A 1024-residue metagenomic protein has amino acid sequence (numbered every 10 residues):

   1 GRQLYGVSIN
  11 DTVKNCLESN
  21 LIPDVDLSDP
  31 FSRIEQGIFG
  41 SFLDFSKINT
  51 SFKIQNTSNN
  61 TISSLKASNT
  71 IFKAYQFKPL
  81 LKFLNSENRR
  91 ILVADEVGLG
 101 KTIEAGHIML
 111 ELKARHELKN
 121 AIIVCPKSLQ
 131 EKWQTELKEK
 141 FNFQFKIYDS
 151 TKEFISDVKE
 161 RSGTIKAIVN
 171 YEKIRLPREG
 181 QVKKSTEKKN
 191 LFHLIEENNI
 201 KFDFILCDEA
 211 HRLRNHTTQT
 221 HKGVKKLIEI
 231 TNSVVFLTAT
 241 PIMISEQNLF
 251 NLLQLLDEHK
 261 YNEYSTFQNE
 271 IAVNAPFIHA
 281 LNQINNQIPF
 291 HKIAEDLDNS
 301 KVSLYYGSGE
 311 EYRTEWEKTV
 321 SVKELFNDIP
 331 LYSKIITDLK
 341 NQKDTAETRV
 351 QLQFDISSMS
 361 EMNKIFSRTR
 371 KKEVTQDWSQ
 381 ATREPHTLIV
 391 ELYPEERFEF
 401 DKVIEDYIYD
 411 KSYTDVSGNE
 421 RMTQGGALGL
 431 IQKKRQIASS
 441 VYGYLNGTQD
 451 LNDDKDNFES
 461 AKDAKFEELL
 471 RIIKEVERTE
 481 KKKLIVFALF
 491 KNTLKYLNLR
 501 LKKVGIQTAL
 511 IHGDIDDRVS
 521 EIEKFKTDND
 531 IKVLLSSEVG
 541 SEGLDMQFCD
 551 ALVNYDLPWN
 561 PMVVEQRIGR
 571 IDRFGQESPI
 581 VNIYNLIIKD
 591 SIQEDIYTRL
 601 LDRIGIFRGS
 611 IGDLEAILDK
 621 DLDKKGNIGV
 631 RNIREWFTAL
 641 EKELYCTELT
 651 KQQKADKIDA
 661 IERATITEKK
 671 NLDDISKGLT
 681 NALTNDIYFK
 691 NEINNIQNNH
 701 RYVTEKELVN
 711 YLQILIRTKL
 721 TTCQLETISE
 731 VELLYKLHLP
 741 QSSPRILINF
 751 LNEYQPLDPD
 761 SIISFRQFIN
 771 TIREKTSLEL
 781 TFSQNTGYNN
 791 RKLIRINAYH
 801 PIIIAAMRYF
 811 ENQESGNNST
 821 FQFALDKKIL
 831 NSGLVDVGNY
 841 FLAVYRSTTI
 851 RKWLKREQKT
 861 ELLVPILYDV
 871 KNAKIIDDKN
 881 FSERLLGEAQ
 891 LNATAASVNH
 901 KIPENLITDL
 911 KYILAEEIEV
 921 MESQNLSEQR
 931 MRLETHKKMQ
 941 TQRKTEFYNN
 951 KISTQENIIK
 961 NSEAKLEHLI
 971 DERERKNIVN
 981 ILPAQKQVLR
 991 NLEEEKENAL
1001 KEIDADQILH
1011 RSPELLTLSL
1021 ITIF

Functional and structural regions predicted by a protein language model:
K14, P23-L43, K47, F52-Y75 (+7 more regions): SF2 helicase/translocase NTPase motor core, specifically the RecA-like lobe 1 inter-motif segment between Walker
F39, T50, Q55, P579-R745 (+1 more regions): C-terminal accessory region of SF2 helicases/translocases
M109, W378-E399, G418-V533, T684-R745 (+1 more regions): Conserved Helicase C-terminal RecA-like lobe
G163-L176, G180-Q181, K188-F202, E209 (+6 more regions): Inter-lobe coupling linker of SF2 helicases/translocases
I244-E246, L494-K495, L535-D550, G569-E577: SF2 helicase motor core recognition
N248-N251, L544-L557, Q566, V581-N585: A short beta-strand element within the Helicase C-terminal
P561-I583: Conserved SF2 helicase motif VI
D674-K677, I687-E956, E1014-F1024: P-loop NTPase motor cores of the ASCE clade
